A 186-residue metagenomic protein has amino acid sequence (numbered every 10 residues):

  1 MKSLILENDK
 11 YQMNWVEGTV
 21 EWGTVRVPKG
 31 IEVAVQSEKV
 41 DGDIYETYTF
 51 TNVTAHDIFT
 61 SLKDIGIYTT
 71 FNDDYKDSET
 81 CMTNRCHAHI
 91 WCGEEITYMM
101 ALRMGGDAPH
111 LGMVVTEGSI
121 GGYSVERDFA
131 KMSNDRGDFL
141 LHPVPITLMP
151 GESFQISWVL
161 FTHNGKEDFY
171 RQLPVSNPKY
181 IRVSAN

Functional and structural regions predicted by a protein language model:
M1-W22: Catalytic and substrate-binding regions of extracellular carbohydrate-active enzymes, especially polysaccharide lyases
S3, V20-G23, H87, M99 (+1 more regions): Short, acidic/polar N-cap/turn motifs at the starts of alpha helices
E7-N14, K29-V33, Y48: Fungi-biased regulatory scaffold/adaptor regions
T24-G30, Q36-D41, I58, K63-D73 (+1 more regions): Beta-strand-rich recognition/accessory modules
G42-T47: Short, solvent-exposed loop/turn segments enriched in Ser/Thr/Gly
Y48-H56: Asparagine-centered strand-capping/turn motif at beta-strand->loop junctions
L62-C92: An exposed, glycine/acidic-rich loop-and-rim segment of catalytic or binding clefts
I90-E95, M100-M104: Long, compositionally biased intrinsically disordered regions
